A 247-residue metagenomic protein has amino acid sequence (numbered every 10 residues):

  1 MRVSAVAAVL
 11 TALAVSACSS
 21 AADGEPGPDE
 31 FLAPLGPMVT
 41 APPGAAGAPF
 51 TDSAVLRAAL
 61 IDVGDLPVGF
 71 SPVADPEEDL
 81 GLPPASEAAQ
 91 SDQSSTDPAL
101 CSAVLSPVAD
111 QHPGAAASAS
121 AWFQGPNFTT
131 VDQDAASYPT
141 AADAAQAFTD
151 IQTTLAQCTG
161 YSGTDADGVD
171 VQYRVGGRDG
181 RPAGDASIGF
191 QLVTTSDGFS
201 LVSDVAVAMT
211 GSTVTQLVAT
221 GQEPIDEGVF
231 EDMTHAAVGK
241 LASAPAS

Functional and structural regions predicted by a protein language model:
M1-L10: N-terminal export and membrane-targeting signals
A14-A17: C-terminal motif of bacterial Sec signal peptides marking the signal peptidase cleavage site
S19, G24-S118: N-terminal "mature-domain start" segment
F50-D52, V131-P139, T220-P224: Second-shell loop/turn segments in exported
S53, R57-V63, P67, D132-A135 (+4 more regions): Extracytoplasmic/secreted envelope proteins and their assembly/folding machinery, especially bacterial periplasmic
V73, E77-T194, P245-A246: A small/polar (G/S/T-enriched), proline-flanked helix-loop surface module common in exported/cell-envelope proteins
N127-T129, V171-H235, K240: A short, solvent-exposed beta-edge/loop patch
G239-S247: Flexible helix-coil linker/hinge segments at domain or subdomain boundaries
